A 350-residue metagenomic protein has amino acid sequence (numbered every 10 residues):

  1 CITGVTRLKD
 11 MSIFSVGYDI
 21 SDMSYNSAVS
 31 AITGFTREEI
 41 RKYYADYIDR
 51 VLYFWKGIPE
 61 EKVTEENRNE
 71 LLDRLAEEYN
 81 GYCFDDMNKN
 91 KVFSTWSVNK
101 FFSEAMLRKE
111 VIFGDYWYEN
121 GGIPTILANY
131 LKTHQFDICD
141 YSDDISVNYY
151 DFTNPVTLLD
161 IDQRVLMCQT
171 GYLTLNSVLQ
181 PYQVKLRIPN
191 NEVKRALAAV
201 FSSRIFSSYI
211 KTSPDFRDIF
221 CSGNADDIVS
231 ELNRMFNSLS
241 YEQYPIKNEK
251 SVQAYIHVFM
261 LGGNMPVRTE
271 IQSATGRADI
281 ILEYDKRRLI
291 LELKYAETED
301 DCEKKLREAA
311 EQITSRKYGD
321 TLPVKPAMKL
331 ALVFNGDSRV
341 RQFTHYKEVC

Functional and structural regions predicted by a protein language model:
C1, S21, L289-L291, M328-L332: Hydrophobic/aromatic beta-strand patches that form the interior of the parallel beta-sheet core in alpha/beta enzyme
C1-N248, G263: Phosphate-binding site recognition
K9-S15, E299-E303, D337-F343: Switch/connector loops and helix/strand junctions flanking conserved nucleotide-binding motifs in nucleotide-processing
Q169, I256, F334-N335: C-terminal accessory regions
K250, A254, V258, R288-L291 (+2 more regions): Feature representing long, continuous alpha-helical segments
I256, I280-L282, K286-E299, R316: Conserved catalytic cores of phosphodiester-cleaving nucleases, focusing on short active-site segments
F259, G263-K286: Active-site metal-binding core of divalent-cation-utilizing nuclease and nuclease-like domains
K305-A310, K317-H345: Nucleic-acid nuclease catalytic cores
